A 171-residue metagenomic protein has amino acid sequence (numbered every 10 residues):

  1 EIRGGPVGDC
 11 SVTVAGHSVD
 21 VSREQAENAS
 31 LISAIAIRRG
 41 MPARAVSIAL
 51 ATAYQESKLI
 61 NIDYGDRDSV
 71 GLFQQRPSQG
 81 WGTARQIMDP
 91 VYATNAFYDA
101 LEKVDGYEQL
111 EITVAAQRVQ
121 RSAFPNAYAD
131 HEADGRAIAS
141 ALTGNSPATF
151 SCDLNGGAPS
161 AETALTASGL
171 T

Functional and structural regions predicted by a protein language model:
D9-A49, Y54, S160-T171: Export/targeting segments at the very N-terminus of extracytoplasmic proteins
D9-E24, L31, S57-I112, R118-A123 (+1 more regions): Peptidoglycan-targeting cell-wall enzymes and recognition modules
R44, Y64-G65, H131, P147: Short linear functional motifs in flexible/disordered or boundary regions
M88, A96-T171: A surface/extracellular/periplasmic glyco- and lipid-processing/surface-interacting theme
